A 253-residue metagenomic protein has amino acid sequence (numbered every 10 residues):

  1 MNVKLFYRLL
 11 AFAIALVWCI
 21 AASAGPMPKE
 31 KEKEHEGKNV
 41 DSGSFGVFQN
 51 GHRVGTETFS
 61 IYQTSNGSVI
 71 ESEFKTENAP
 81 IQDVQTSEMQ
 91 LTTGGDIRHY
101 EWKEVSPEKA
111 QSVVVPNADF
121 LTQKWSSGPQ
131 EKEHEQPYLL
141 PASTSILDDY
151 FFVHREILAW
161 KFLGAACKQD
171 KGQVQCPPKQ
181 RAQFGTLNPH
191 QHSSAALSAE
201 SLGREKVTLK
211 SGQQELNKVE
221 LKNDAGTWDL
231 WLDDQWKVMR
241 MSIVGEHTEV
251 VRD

Functional and structural regions predicted by a protein language model:
N2-L10: Bacterial N-terminal signal peptides that target proteins for export
L10-A21: Bacterial N-terminal signal peptides
G25-S127, A165-D253: Acidic, serine/threonine-rich low-complexity disordered tracts
S127-D148: Acidic/charged, solvent-exposed loop-and-adjacent secondary-structure segments enriched in E/D, K/R, S/T, and G/P
G128-E131, F152-A166: Long terminal segments
I146-L147, W160-G164, C176: Short helix/loop segments within enzyme catalytic domains that coordinate or immediately flank catalytic cofactors
